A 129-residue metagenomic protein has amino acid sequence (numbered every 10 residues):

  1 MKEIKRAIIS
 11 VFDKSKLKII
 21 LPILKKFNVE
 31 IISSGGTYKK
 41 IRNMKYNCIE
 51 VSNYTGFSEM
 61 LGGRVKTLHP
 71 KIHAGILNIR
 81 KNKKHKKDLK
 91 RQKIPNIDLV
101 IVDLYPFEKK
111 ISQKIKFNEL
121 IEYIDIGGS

Functional and structural regions predicted by a protein language model:
M1-I31, G36-V51: N-terminal glycine-/serine-/threonine-rich phosphate-binding loop
K2-A7, I23, I94-S129: Internal alpha/beta core interface subdomains
S15-K18, K83, K87, I115-N118: Generic alpha-helical secondary structure signal
K18-L21, G62-L68, S129: Short, flexible, solvent-exposed loop/turn segments with mixed acidic/basic and small polar residues
N28, K45, D88-R91, I111-N118: Short, glycine- and charge-enriched coil/turn segments that flank and shape catalytic ligand pockets
E30-I31, F57, E122-Y123: Short, flexible coil/turn micro-motifs enriched in small/turn-prone residues
G36-F107: Glycine-rich nucleotide/cofactor/substrate-binding loop typically near the N-terminus or early in the first domain
